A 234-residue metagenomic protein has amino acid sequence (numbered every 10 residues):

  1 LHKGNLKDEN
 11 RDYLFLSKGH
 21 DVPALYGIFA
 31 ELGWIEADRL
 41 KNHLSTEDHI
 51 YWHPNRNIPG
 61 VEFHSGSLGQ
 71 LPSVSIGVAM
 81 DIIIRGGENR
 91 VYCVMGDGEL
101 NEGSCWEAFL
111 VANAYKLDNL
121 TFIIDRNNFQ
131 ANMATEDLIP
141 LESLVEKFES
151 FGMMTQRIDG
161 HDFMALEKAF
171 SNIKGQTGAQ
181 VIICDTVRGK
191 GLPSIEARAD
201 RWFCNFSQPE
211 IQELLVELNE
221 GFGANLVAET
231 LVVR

Functional and structural regions predicted by a protein language model:
L1-A114: Cofactor-binding active-site loop characterized by glycine-rich and histidine/acidic residues
D12-L14, N89-C93, L120, Q176-T186: Generic beta-sheet signal
H20-D21, N127-N128, D162, T186-G189: Glycine-rich beta-alpha junction loops
Y26-I28, S104-W106, N132-E136, L192-A197: Short acidic, glycine/serine/threonine-rich loops at helix termini
G86-E88, E136-A169, N219-T230: Conserved thiamine diphosphate
E102-N127, V181-C184: A short alpha/beta connector and helix-capping loop motif
L120-M133, V145-G152: Active-site pocket-lining segment
F163, E167-R234: Glycine/aspartate-rich loop-and-adjacent alpha/beta segment that forms the canonical ThDP
